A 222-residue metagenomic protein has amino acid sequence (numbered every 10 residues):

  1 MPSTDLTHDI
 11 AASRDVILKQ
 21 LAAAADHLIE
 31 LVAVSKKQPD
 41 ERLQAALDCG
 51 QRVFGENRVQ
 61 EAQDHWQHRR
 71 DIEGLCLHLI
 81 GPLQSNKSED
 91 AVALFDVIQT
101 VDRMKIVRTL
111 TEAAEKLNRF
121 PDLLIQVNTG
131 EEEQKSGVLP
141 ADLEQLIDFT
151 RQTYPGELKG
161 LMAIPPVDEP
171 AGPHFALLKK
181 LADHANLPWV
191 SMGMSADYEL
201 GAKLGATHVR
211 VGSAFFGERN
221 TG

Functional and structural regions predicted by a protein language model:
M1-P188, M194-A196, A202-L204, E218: Conserved alpha/beta-domain cores
A202-G222: Short, basic/aromatic-enriched C-terminal tail that caps enzymatic domains
